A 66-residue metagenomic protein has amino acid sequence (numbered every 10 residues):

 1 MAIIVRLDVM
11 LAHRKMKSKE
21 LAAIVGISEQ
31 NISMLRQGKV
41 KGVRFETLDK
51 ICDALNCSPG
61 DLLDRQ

Functional and structural regions predicted by a protein language model:
M1-M16: A short, Lys/Arg-rich alpha-helix, primarily the initiator
D8, K19, D49: Residues within the helices of the helix-turn-helix
L11, A22, C52: The alpha-helix within a helix-turn-helix
M16, V43-E46: Residue-level signal for the short linker/turn that defines the boundary of a DNA-recognition helix
M16-M34: Short alpha-helical DNA-recognition segment
R36, Q66: DNA major-groove recognition helix of helix-turn-helix
E46-D61: DNA major-groove recognition helix of helix-turn-helix/homeodomain DNA-binding modules
